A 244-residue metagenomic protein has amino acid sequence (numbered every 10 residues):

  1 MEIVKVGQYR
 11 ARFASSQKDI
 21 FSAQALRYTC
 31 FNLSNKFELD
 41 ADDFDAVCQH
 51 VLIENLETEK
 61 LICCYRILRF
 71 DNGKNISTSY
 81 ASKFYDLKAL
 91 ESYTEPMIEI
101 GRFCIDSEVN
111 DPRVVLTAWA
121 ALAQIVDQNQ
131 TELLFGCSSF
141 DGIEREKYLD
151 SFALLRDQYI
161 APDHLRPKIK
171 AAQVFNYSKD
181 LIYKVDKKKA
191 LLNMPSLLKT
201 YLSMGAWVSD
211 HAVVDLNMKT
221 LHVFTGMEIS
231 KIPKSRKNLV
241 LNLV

Functional and structural regions predicted by a protein language model:
M1-C63: Short amphipathic alpha-helix that is part of the acyltransferase structural core
G7, E38-D42, L52-S92, P96-I105 (+1 more regions): Conserved donor-binding loop and adjoining core beta-sheet/short helix segment in diverse acyl/aminoacyl transferases
D40, H211-A212: Generic recognition of flexible, low-complexity loop/linker segments
G73-A206, A212-V213, M218-T220: Acyl-donor binding region in acyl/amide transferases
S82, N238-V244: Short intrinsically disordered coil segments
K219-K231: C-terminal "cap" of GNAT-fold acetyltransferases
P233, K237: Long, contiguous binding/interaction regions
